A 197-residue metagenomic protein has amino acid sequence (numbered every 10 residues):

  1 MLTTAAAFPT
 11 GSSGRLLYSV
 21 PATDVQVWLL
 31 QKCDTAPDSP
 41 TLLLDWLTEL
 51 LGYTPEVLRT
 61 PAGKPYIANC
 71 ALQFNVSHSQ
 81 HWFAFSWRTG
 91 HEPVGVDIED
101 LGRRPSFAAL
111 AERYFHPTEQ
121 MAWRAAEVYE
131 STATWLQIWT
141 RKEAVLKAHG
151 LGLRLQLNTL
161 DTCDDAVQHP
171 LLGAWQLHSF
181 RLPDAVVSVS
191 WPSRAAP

Functional and structural regions predicted by a protein language model:
M1-P197: Core catalytic alpha/beta fold that binds nucleotide/phospho-ligands
